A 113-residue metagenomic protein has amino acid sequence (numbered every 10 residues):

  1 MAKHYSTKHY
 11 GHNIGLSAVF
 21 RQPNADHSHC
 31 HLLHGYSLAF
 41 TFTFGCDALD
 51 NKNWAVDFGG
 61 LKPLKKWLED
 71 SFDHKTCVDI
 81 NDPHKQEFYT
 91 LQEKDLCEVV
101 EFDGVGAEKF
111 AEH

Functional and structural regions predicted by a protein language model:
M1-H113: Charge-rich, low-complexity N-terminal segments
